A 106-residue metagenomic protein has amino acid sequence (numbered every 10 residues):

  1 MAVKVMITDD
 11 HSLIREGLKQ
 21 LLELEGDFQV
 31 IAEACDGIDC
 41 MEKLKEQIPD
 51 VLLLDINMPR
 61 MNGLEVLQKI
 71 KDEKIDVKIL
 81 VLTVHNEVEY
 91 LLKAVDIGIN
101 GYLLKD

Functional and structural regions predicted by a protein language model:
A2-I14, L18-L22: Conserved acidic segment of CheY-like receiver
T8-D9, A34, L52: Conserved sequence signature across two-component system core domains
D9, D55, T83: Active-site residues of response regulator receiver
D27-C35, K43: Short hydrophobic/Thr-rich beta-strand motif most characteristic of the beta2 strand and flanking loop of CheY-like
D36-D39, N62-E65: Acidic catalytic/metal-coordinating carboxylates
Q47-L53: Active-site beta3 strand of CheY-like receiver
M58: Receiver (REC) domain active-site loop signature in two-component systems and cognate sites in sensor histidine kinases
